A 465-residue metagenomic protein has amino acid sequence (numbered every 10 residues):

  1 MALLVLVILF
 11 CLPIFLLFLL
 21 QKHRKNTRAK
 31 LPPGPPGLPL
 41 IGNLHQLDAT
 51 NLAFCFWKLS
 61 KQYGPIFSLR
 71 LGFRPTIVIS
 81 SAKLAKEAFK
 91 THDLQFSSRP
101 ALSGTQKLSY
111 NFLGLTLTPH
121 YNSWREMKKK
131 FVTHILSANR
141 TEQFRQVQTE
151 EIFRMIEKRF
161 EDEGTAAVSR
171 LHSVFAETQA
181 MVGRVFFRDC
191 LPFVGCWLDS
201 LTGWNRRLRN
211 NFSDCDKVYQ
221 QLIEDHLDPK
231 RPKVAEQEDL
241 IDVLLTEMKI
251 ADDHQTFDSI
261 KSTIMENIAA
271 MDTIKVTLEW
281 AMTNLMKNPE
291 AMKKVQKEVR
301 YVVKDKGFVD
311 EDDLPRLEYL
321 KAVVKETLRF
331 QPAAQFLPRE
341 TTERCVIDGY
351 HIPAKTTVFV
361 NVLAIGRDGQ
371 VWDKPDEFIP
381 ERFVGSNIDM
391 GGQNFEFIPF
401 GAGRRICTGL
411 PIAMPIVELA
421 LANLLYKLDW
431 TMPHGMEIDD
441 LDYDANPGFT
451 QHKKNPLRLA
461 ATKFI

Functional and structural regions predicted by a protein language model:
M1-N26, P415: Terminal signal-anchor or tail-anchor transmembrane helices that tether membrane-associated enzymes to cellular
A2-L4, F10-F15, T246, T357 (+2 more regions): C-terminal helix/juxtamembrane-tail motif
T27-V147, E151, A167-V194, F449: Cytochrome P450 substrate-recognition site 1
L44-W57, K61-G64, K217, D310-Y350 (+4 more regions): Conserved cytochrome P450 K-helix E-x-x-R motif and the immediately C-terminal K′/meander segment
P100-T105, E142-L278, K294: Cytochrome P450 heme-thiolate monooxygenase catalytic core
P289-A291, L410-F449: Cytochrome P450 heme-binding "Cys pocket" and the immediately downstream C-terminal segment
V360-I388: Conserved cytochrome P450 K-helix/beta-meander segment immediately N-terminal to the heme-binding cysteine loop
S386-V417, D444-P447: Cytochrome P450 heme-thiolate "Cys pocket" and heme-binding signature region
